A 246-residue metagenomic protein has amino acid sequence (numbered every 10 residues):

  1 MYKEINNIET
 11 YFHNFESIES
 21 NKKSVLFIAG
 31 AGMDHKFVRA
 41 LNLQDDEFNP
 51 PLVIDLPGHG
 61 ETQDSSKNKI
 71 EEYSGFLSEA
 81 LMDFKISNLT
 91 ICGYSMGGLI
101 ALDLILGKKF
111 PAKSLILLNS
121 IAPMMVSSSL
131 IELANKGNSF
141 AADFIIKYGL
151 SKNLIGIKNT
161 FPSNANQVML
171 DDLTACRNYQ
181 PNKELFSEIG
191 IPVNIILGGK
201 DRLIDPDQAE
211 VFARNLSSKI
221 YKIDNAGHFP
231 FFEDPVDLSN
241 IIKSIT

Functional and structural regions predicted by a protein language model:
I8-Q63: Conserved HGGG/HGGXW glycine-rich cap/lid loop of the alpha/beta-hydrolase fold
A29-A31, L89, G93-G98, G198: Conserved alpha/beta-hydrolase "nucleophile elbow" surrounding the catalytic nucleophile
K36-A40, P50-C92, N240: Active-site loop/oxyanion-hole signature of alpha/beta-hydrolase fold enzymes
L99-A142: Flexible "cap/lid" loop of the alpha/beta hydrolase fold
E132-E188: Conserved alpha/beta-hydrolase catalytic His-Asp/Glu region
I189, I195-L197, D201: Short beta-strand/loop motif that positions the catalytic acidic residue of the alpha/beta-hydrolase fold
R202-Q208: Conserved alpha/beta-hydrolase "acid-adjacent" motif
A226-S239: Catalytic histidine-centered segment of alpha/beta-hydrolase-like enzymes
